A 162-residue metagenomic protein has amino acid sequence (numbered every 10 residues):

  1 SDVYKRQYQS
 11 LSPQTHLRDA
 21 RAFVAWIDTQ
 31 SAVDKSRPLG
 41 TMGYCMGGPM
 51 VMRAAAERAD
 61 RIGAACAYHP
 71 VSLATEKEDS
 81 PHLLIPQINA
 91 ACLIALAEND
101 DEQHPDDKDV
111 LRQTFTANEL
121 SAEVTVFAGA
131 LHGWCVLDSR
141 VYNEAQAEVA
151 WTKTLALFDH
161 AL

Functional and structural regions predicted by a protein language model:
S1-Y4: Short, small-residue-biased leader/transition segments that mark boundaries at the very start of proteins
A32-Y44: Alpha/beta-hydrolase fold nucleophile elbow
G43-G47, V51: Gly/Ala-rich beta-loop-alpha elbow adjacent to hydrolase catalytic centers
R53-G63: Conserved hydrolase catalytic core segment
R61-V71: A conserved short beta-strand
I88, I94-L96: Short beta-strand/loop motif that positions the catalytic acidic residue of the alpha/beta-hydrolase fold
D101-D107: Conserved alpha/beta-hydrolase "acid-adjacent" motif
T116, S121-L162: C-terminal catalytic histidine-bearing segment of alpha/beta-hydrolase fold enzymes
